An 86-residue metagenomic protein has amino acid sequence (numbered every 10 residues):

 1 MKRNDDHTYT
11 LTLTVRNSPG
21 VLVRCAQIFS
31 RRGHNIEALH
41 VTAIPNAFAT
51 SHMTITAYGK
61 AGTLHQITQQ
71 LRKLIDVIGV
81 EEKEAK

Functional and structural regions predicted by a protein language model:
M1-K86: A conserved regulatory-domain signal marking ACT and ACT-like small-molecule sensing domains and adjacent regulatory
